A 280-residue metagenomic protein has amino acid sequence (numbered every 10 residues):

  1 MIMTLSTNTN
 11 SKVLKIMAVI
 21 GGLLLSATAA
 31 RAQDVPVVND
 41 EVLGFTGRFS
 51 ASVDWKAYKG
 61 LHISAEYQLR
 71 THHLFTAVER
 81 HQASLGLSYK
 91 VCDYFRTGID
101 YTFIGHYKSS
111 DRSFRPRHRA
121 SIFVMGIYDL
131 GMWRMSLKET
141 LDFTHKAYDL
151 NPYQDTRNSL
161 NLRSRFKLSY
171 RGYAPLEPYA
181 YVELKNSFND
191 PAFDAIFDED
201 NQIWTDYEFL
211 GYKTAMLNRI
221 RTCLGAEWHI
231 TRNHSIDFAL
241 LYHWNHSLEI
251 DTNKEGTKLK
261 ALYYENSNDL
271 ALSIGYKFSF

Functional and structural regions predicted by a protein language model:
T28-A32: Sec/Tat signal peptide C-region and signal peptidase I cleavage site
Q33-N39, G60-F75, R80, R96-S109 (+3 more regions): Transmembrane beta-strand segments that form the barrel wall of outer-membrane beta-barrel proteins
P36-E41, H72-T76, S109-F114, N151-R157 (+2 more regions): Outer-membrane beta-barrel domain signature
L43-F49, E79-A83, P116-A120, Q154-L162 (+2 more regions): Residues that define the transmembrane beta-barrel architecture of outer-membrane proteins
F49-W55, L85-Y89, I99, I122-Y128 (+4 more regions): Residues on the lipid-exposed face of transmembrane beta-strands in outer-membrane beta-barrel proteins
K59-A65, D93-I99, G131-M135, A174-P178 (+1 more regions): Repeated loop/turn-to-beta-strand initiation elements of outer-membrane beta-barrel proteins
A77-W133: Hydrophobic/aromatic-rich structural module bridging two neighboring secondary-structure elements via a short loop
T140-T257, K277-F280: Outer-membrane beta-barrel transmembrane domain signature
